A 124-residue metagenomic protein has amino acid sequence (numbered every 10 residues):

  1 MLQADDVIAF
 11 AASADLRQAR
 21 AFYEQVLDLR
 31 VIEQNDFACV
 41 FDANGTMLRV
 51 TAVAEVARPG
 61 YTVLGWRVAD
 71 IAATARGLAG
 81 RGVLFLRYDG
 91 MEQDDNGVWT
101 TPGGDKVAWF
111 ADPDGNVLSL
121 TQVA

Functional and structural regions predicted by a protein language model:
M1-L2, W66, R76-A124: Vicinal oxygen chelate
M1-R17, M47, Y61-L64, T121-A124: N-terminal beta-strand motif that seeds the catalytic metal site of vicinal oxygen chelate
F10, F37-A38, V107: A short, glycine- and basic residue-enriched loop/turn that sits immediately adjacent to a domain's principal
D15-R30: Amphipathic alpha-helical segments
F22, I71-G77: Short amphipathic alpha-helices within nucleic acid-binding modules
R30-V68, L86-R87, N96, V117-Q122: Conserved short beta-strand elements that form part of the metal-binding/catalytic scaffold of enzyme active sites
